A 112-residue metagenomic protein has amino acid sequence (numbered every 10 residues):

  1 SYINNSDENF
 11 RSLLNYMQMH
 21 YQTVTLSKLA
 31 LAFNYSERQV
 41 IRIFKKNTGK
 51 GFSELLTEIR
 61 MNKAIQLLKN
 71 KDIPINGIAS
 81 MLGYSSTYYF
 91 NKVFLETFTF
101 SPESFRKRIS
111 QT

Functional and structural regions predicted by a protein language model:
S1-Q39, K46, K50, K107-T112: Inter-domain helical "communication" segments and dimerization helices that couple sensory or membrane-embedded modules
L14-N15, M19, K46-Y88, K107-T112: Terminal helix-turn-helix DNA-binding modules in bacterial transcription factors
V24, K50, N62, E96 (+1 more regions): Glycine-centered loop/turn positions within well-structured domains that cap or flank conserved ligand/cofactor-binding
A32, M81-L82, T97: Residues within the alpha-helical elements of helix-turn-helix
N34, N62, V93: Short alpha-helical segment within the catalytic ATP-binding CA
R38, T87-Y88, E103: Key DNA-contact positions within bacterial/archaeal DNA-binding proteins
V40, F44, Y89-F90, F94: Short hydrophobic/aromatic patch on the recognition helix
K92-T112: …primarily DNA-binding HTH/wHTH and HhH modules…
